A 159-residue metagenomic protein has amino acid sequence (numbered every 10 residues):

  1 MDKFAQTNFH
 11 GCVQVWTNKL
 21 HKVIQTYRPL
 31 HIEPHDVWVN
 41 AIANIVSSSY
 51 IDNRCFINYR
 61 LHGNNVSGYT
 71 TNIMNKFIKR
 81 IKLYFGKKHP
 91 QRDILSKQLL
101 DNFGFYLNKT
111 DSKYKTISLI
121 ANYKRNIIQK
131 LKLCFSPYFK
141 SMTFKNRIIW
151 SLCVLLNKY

Functional and structural regions predicted by a protein language model:
M1-S67: Conserved nucleotide-sugar donor-binding catalytic segment
I32, W38, R60-Y159: C-terminal subregions of glycosyltransferases and related glycan-biosynthesis enzymes
